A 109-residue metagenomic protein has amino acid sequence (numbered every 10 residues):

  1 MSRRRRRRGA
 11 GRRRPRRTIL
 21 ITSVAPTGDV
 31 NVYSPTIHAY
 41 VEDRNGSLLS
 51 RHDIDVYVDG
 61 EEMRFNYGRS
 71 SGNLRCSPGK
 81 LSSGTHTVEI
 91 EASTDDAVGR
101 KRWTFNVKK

Functional and structural regions predicted by a protein language model:
M1-P35, Y40-E42: Short, compositionally biased P/S/T/A/G/V-rich stretches that sit at domain boundaries
P35-I37, H86, K101: Hydrophobic core residues within well-ordered beta-strands of beta-rich domains
R44-V56: Solvent-exposed loop/turn segments flanking beta-strands in beta-repeat/beta-sandwich domains
Y57-E61: Short strand-turn-strand beta-turns centered on an Asx-Gly dipeptide
R69-R75: Aromatic sugar-binding surface patches on proteins that engage polysaccharides or sugar-phosphate polymers
P78-T85: Surface-exposed, short loops/turns at beta-strand junctions within beta-sandwich domains
I90-A92: Conserved structural position at the C-terminal beta-strand of extracellular beta-sandwich adhesion modules
G99-V107: Edge beta-strands of extracellular beta-sandwich domains
